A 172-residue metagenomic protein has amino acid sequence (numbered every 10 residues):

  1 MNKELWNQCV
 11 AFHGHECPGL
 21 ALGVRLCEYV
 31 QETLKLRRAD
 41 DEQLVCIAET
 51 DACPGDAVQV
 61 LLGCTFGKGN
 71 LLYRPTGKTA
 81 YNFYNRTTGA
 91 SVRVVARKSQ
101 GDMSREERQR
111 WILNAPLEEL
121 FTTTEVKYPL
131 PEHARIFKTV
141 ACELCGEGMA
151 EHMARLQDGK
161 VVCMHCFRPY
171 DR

Functional and structural regions predicted by a protein language model:
M1-E16, L20-R172: Non-transmembrane, aqueous-exposed alpha-helical and coiled segments at domain scale
